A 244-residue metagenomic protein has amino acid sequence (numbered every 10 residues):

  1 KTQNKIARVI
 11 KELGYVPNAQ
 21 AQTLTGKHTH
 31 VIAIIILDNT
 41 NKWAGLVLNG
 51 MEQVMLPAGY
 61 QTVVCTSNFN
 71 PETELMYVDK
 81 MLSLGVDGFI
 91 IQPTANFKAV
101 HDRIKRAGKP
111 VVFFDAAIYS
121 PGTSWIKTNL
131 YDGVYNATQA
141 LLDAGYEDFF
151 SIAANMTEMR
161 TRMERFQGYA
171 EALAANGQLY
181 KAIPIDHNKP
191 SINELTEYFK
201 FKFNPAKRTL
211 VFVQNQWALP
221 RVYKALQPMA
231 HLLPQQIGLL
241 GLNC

Functional and structural regions predicted by a protein language model:
K1-H28: N-terminal helix-turn-helix DNA-binding module of bacterial transcription factors
K5, K42-P57, G133-A140, R160-L179 (+1 more regions): Short, solvent-exposed amphipathic alpha-helices that sit in or adjacent to ligand/effector-binding or catalytic
L24-T40, D148-N155: Short beta-strand segments enriched in small/hydrophobic residues
L56-F97: Central regulatory/effector-binding core of bacterial HTH transcription factors
T66, D115, A153, P184-D186: Residue-level recognition of beta-strand->loop/alpha-helix junctions
F69, Q92-N136, W217, L232 (+1 more regions): Flexible loop/hinge segments that line or gate small-molecule binding clefts
F89, T94-A99, R162-C244: Hydrophobic alpha-helical
I126-S151, Q167, S191-K200, L219: Hydrophobic alpha-helical segments within soluble ligand-binding/sensing domains
